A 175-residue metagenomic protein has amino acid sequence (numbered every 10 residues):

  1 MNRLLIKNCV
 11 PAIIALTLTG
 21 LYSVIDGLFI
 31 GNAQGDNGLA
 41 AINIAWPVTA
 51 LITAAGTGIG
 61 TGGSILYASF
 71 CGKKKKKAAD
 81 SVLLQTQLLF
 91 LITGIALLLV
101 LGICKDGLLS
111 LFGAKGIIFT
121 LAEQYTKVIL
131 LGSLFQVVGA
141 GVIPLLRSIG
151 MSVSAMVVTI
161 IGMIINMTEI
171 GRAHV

Functional and structural regions predicted by a protein language model:
M1-C9, Y67-L134, R172-H174: Short alpha-helical transmembrane segments in multi-pass integral membrane proteins
N2-L21, I25, V48-A55, L131 (+1 more regions): Residue-level signal for short hydrophobic patches within transmembrane helices of multi-pass membrane transporters
C9, L16, N43-W46, F90 (+4 more regions): Residue-level recognition of transmembrane alpha-helices in multi-pass small-molecule transporters/permeases
A12, L16, L28, I65 (+3 more regions): Transmembrane alpha-helix boundary and packing residues in multipass membrane permease domains and related
I30-A50, I117-L121: Interfacial/gating helices of multi-pass transporter permease domains
L39-L99, Q136-A155: Small-residue-rich hydrophobic transmembrane alpha-helices
L101, S154-A173: Alpha-helical transmembrane segments of multi-pass membrane transporters and transport-associated inner-membrane enzymes
A114-A122, T126-K127, S133-I160: Cytoplasmic helix-loop-helix junction between adjacent transmembrane helices in 12-TM secondary transporters
